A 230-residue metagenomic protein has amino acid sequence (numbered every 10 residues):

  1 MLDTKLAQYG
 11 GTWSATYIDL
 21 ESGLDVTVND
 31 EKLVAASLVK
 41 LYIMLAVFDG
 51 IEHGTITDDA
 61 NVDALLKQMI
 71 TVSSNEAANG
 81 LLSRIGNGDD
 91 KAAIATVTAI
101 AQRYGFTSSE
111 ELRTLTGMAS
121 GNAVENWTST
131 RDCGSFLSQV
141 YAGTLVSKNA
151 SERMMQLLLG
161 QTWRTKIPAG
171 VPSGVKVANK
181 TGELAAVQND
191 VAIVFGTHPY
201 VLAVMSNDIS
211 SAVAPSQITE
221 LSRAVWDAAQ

Functional and structural regions predicted by a protein language model:
M1-K32: Beta-lactamase-like hydrolase cores
M1-L2, T144-T162, A186-Q230: Structured C-terminal helix/loop/strand segments within mature extracytoplasmic catalytic/sensor domains
S14-D19, Y42, G80, A203: Soluble periplasmic/extracytoplasmic beta-strand elements of cell-envelope proteins
E21-G23, K32-V34, N75-A77, N87-G88 (+5 more regions): Solvent-exposed loop/turn segments at secondary-structure junctions within structured extracellular/periplasmic domains
G23, K32-I56, M69, L202: Active-site SXXK
H53-V97, G105: Conserved catalytic neighborhood of penicillin-recognizing serine enzymes
L82-A142: Mid-domain, small-residue-enriched loop/turn segments at the edges of structured enzyme/sensor domains
A123-T181: A conserved catalytic-loop motif detector
